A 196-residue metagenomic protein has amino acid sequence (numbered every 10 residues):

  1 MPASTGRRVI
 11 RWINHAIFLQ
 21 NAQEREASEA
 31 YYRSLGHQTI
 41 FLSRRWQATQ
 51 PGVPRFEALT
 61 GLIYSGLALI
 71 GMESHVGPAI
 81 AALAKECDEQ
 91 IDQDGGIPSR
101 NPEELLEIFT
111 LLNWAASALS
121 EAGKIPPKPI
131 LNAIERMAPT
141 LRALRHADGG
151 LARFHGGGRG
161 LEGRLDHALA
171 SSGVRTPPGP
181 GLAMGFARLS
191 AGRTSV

Functional and structural regions predicted by a protein language model:
M1-I134: Aromatic-lined, polymer-binding surfaces characteristic of secreted/periplasmic polysaccharide-degrading enzymes
D92-V196: Carbohydrate-active enzyme catalytic cores, enriched for enzymes that act on polyanionic acidic polysaccharides
